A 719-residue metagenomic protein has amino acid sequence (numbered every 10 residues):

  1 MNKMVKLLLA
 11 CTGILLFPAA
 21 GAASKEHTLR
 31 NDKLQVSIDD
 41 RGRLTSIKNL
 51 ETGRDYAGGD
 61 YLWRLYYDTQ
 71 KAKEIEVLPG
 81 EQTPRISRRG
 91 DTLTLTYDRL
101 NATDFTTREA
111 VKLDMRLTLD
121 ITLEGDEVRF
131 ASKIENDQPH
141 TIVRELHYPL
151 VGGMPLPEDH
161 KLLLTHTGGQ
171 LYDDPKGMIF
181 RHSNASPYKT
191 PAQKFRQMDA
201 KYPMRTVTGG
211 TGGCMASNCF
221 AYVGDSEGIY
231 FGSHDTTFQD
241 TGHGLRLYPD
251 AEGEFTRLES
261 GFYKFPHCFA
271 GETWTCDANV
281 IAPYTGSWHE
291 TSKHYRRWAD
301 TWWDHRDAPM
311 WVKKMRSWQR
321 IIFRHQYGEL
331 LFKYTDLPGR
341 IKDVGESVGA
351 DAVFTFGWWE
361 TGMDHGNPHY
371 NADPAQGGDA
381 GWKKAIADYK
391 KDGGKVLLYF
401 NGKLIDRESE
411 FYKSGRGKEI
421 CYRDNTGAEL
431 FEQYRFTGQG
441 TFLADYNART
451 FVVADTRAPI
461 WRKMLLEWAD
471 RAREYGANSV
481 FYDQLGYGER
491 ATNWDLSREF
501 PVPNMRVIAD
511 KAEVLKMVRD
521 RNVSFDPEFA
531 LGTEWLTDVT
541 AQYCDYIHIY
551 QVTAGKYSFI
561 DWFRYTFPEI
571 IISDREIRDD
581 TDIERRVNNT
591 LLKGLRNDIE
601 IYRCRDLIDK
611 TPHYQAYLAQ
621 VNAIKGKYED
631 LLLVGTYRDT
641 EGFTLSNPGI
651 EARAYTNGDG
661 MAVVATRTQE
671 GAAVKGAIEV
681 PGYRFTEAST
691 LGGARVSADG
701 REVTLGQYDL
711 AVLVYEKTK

Functional and structural regions predicted by a protein language model:
L9-L16: Bacterial N-terminal signal peptides
K25-K112, D159: Acidic-aromatic substrate-binding/catalytic surfaces of carbohydrate-active enzymes
K33, V128-N136, G660-T668: Short, well-ordered beta-strand segments enriched in hydrophobic/aromatic residues
I47, P266, E272-N279, D510-G692 (+2 more regions): Active-site-proximal substrate-binding groove within the catalytic cores of carbohydrate-active enzymes
T92, R99-D104, R129, H140-Y148 (+8 more regions): Conserved structural scaffold segments of CAZyme catalytic domains across common CAZy folds
R99-L162: Acidic, contiguous internal or C-terminal segments within carbohydrate-active enzymes that form a structured patch used
G349-E360, L465-W494: Active-site groove signature of glycoside hydrolases
L398, G402-Y475, I560: Active-site-adjacent "subsite" loops/lids of carbohydrate-active enzymes
